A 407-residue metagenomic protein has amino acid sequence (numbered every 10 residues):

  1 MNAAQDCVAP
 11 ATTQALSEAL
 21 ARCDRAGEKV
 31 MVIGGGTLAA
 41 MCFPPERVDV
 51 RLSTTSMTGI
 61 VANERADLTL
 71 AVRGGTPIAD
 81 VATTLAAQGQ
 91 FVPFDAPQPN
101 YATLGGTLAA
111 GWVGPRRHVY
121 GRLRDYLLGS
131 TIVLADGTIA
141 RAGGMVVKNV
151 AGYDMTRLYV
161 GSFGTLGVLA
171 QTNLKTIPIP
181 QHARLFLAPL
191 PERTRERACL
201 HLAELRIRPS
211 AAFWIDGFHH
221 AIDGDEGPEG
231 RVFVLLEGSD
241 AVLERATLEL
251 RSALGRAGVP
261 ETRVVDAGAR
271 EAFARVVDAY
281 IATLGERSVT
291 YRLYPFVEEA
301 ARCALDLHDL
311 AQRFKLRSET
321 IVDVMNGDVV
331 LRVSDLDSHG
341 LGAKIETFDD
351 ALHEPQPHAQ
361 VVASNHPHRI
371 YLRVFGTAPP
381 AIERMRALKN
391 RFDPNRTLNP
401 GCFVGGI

Functional and structural regions predicted by a protein language model:
N2-V30, T54-Q98, L108, W112-M145 (+2 more regions): N-terminal glycine-rich flavin-associated loop
A9, P189, L235-E237, Y294-F296 (+1 more regions): Short hydrophobic/aromatic beta-strand micro-patches that form the beta-sheet surface supporting nucleotide- or nucleic
A15-E18, D80, R193-A198, D240-L248 (+2 more regions): Short, conserved charged micro-motifs
D24, A86, A203, G255 (+2 more regions): Anion (oxyanion) recognition and catalysis
K29, F91, R208, P260 (+1 more regions): Residue-level detector of anion-binding/catalytic polar loops
V32-L38: Glycine-rich beta-strand-to-loop/alpha-helix junction loops that act as flexible
M41-D49, T55, P99, G258-I407: Conserved glycine-rich FAD pyrophosphate-binding loop
A109, L128-R287: C-terminal substrate-binding/cap subdomain adjacent to the FAD-binding core in PCMH-type and related FAD-linked
